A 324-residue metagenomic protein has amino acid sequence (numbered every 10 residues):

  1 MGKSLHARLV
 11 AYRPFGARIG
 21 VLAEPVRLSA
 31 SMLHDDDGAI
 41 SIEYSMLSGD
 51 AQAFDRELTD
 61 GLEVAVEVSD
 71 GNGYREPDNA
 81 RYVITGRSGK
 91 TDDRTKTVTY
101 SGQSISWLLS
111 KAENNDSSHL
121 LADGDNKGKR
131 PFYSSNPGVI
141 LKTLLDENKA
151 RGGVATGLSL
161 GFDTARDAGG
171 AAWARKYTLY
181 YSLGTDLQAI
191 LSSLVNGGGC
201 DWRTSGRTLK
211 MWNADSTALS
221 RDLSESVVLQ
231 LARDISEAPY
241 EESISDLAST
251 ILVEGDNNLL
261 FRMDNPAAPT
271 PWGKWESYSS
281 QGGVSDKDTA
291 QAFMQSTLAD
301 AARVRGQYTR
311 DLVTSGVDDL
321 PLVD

Functional and structural regions predicted by a protein language model:
M1-S134: Beta-strand-rich assembly/attachment modules of structural machines
G2-L9, R13-P14, G124, R130 (+2 more regions): Acidic, small/polar-enriched beta strand-loop surface segments
S4-V10, R18, R27-S29, A39-E43 (+11 more regions): Ser/Thr- (and often Asn-) enriched beta-sheet segments in non-cytosolic proteins
P14, R18, R27, D36-A39 (+17 more regions): Intrinsically disordered, low-complexity segments enriched in small/polar residues
M32, F54-R56, N72-Y74, K90-D92 (+5 more regions): Generic marker of residues within folded, mature protein domains
L47, G89, W107, G199 (+2 more regions): Residue-level marker of positions within ordered structural domains that often coincide with functionally constrained
F54, L183, D318-L322: Short, conserved secondary-structure segments in the cores of folded domains
R94-T97, S101-I244: Charged- and aromatic-enriched interaction segments used to assemble and dock large macromolecular complexes
